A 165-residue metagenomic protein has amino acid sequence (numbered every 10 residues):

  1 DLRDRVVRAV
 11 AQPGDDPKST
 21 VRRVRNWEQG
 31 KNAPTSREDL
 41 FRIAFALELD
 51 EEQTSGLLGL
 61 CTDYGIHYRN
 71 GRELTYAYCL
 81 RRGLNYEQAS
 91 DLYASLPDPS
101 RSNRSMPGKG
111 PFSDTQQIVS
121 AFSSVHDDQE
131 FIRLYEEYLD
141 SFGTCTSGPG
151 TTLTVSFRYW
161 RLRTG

Functional and structural regions predicted by a protein language model:
D1-Q12, D91-K109, T115-I118, D128: A short, Lys/Arg-rich alpha-helix, primarily the initiator
R8-T35, L60-D63: Recognition helix of helix-turn-helix/homeodomain-like DNA-binding domains that insert into the DNA major groove
K31-A46: Short, basic-rich loop-to-helix N-cap that marks the start of a DNA-contacting helix
P34-E38, C61-Y76, S102-G108: Short amphipathic alpha-helical segments at helix boundaries and their inter-helical linkers
S36, E48-Q53, N85: Helix N-cap / loop-to-helix initiation motif
L47, R72-P99: Long, compositionally biased
L49-Y64: Short C-terminal boundary/hinge segments that cap the last helix of small helical domains
P107-G165: Long, charge-rich C-terminal accessory regions
